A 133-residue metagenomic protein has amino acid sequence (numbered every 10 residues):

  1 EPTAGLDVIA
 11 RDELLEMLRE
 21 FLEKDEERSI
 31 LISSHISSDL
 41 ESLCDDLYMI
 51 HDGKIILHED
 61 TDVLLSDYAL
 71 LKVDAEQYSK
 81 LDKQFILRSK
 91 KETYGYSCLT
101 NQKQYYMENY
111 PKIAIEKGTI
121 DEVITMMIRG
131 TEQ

Functional and structural regions predicted by a protein language model:
E1-P2, L18: Walker B catalytic motif
P2, S34-I36, K112-K117: A subset of signal/propeptide-processing and intrinsically disordered low-complexity segments in secreted/extracellular
V8-A10: Helix N-cap at the start of a conserved alpha-helix in ABC-type nucleotide-binding domains
L15, R19-L31, H35-T100: ABC transporter nucleotide-binding domain
I86-Q133: C-terminal coupling/interaction segments
